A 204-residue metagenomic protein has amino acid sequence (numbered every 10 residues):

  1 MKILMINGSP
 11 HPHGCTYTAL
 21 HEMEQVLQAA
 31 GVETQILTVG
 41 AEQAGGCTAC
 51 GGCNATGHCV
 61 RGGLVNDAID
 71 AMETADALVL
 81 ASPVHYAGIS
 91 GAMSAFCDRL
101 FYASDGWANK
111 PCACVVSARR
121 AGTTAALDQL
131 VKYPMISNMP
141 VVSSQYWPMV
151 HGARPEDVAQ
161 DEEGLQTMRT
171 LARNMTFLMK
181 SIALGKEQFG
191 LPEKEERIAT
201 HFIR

Functional and structural regions predicted by a protein language model:
K2-A30: N-terminal beta1-alpha1 ligand-phosphate binding loop
I6-G8, V39, V116-R119: Cofactor-binding loop segments of dinucleotide-utilizing enzymes, especially the Rossmann-like FAD- and NAD(P)+-binding
Q25-V32, A77, D98-D105, M135-M139 (+1 more regions): Generic secondary-structure signature for well-ordered alpha-helical cores
A29, P140-R204: Glycine-rich phosphate/pyrophosphate-binding loop and the adjoining helix
V32-E42: A short beta-strand-loop structural module common to alpha/beta enzyme folds
E42-M72, I198-I203: Cysteine-cluster motifs in flexible loop/terminal segments that predominantly coordinate metals
A55-P148: Helix-loop-strand module that forms the ligand-binding subsite of alpha/beta enzymes
